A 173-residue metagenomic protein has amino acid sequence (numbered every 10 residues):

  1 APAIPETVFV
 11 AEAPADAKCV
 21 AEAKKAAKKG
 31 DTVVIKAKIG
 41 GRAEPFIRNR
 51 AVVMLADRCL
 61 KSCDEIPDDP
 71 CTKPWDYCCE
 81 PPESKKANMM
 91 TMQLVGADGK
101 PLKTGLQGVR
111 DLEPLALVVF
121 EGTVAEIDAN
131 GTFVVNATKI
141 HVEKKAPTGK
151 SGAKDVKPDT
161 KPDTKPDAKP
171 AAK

Functional and structural regions predicted by a protein language model:
A1-K173: OB-fold and OB-like single-stranded nucleic-acid-recognition modules and their adjacent interaction interfaces
